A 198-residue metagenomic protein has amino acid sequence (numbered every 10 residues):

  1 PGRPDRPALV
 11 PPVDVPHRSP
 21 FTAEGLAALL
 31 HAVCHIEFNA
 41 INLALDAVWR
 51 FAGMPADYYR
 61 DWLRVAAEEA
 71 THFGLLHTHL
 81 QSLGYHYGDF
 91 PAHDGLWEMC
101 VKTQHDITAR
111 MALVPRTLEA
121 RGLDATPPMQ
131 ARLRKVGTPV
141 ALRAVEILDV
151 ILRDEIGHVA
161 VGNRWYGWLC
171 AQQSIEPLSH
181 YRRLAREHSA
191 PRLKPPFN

Functional and structural regions predicted by a protein language model:
P1-N198: Non-heme di-metal
